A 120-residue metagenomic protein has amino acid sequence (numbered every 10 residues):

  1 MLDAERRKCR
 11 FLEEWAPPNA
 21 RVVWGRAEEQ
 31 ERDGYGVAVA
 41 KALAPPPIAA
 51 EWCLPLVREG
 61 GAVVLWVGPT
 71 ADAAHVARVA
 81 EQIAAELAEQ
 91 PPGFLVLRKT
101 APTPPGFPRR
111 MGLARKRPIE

Functional and structural regions predicted by a protein language model:
M1: Short beta-strand "acidic-cap" motif of Rossmann-like dinucleotide-binding folds
A4-E120: S-adenosylmethionine
